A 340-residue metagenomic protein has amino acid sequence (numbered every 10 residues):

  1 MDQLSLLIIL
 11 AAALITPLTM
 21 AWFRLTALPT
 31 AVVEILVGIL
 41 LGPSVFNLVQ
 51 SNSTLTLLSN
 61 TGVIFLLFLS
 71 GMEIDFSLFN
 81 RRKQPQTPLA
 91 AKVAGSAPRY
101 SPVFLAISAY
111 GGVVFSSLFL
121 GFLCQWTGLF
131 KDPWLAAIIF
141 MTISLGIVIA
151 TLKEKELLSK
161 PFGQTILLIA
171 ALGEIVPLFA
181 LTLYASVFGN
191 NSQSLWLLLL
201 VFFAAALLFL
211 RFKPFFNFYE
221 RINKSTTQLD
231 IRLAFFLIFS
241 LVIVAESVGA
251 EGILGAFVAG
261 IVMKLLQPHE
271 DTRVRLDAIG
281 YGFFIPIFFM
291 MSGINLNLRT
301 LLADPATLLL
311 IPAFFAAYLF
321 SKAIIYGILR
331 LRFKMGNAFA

Functional and structural regions predicted by a protein language model:
M1-A11, N52-L69, F130-L145, S194-A206 (+2 more regions): Structural signature of hydrophobic alpha-helical transmembrane segments
L6-A12, A109-S116, A171-P177, T226-I238: Short hydrophobic alpha-helical membrane-embedded segments
I9-A21: N-terminal signal-anchor/start-transfer transmembrane helix
W22-R24, N80-L157, N295-L298, A303-A340: Transmembrane alpha-helices that form the ion-translocation and gating core of multi-pass ion transport proteins
W22-T26, L40-Y100, F216-P312: Membrane-interface junctions of multi-pass transporters
V32, I107-S117, F140-I149, G163-S186 (+3 more regions): Membrane-embedded alpha-helical segments of transport systems, primarily multispan ion/solute transporters
V32-L48, G112-L118, E174, P286: A generic, lipid-embedded transmembrane alpha helix
S77-K92, I149-V201, F218-R221: Alpha-helical transmembrane bundle and helix-membrane interface signal in multi-pass integral membrane proteins
